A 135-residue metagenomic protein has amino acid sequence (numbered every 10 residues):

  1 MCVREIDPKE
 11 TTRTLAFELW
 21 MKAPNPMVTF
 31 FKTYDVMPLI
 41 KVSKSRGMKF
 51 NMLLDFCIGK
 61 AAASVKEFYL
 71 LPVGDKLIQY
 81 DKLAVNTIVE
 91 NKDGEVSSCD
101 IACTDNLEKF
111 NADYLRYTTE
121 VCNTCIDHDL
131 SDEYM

Functional and structural regions predicted by a protein language model:
M1, K22-N25, I78-K82, D129-D132: A generic structural signal for short, non-catalytic loop/turn and secondary-structure boundary residues
M1-K49: N-terminal beta-alpha "docking/capping" segments at the starts of catalytic domains in thioester/acy l-group-handling
R13-L19, L71-K76, V85, V121-L130: Intrinsically disordered, low-complexity boundary segments flanking structured domains
M27-F31, K82-N86, Y134: Broad gene-expression machinery/nucleic-acid interaction feature
T33-L39, A61, E90-D93, T104: Generic structural motif
L39-V65: Acyl activation and transfer enzymes in specialized metabolism, enriched for ANL adenylate-forming modules
F68-D100: Small-residue-rich loop/turn and linker elements
N91-M135: Helical lid/core segments from catalytic subdomains that handle acyl or acyl-like groups
